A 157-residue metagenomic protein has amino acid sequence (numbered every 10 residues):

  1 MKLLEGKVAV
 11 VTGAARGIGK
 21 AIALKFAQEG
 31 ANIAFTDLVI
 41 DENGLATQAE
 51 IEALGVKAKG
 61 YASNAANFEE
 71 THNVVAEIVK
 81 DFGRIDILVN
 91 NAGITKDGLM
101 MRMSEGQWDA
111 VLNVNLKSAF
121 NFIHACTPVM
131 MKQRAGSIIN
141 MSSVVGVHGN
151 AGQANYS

Functional and structural regions predicted by a protein language model:
L3-A34: Canonical Rossmann dinucleotide-binding motif of NAD(H)/NADP(H)-dependent dehydrogenases/reductases, specifically
A31-A46: Conserved glycine-rich Rossmann-like NAD(P)H-binding loop of the short-chain dehydrogenase/reductase
D41, A62-V74, E105: The beta1-alpha1 cofactor-binding region of Rossmann-like NAD(H)/NADP(H)-dependent oxidoreductases
L54-K57, E77-L88, K96, Q107 (+1 more regions): A glycine-rich helix->loop->beta "capping" turn within Rossmann-like NAD(P)(H)-dependent oxidoreductase domains
L99-M100, Q107-L112: Substrate-binding pocket helix/loop in short-chain dehydrogenase/reductase
I123-H124: A short, exposed helix-loop element centered on a Lys and neighboring polar residues
S143: Residue(s) in the substrate-gating loop at a strand-loop-helix junction that position the organic substrate next
